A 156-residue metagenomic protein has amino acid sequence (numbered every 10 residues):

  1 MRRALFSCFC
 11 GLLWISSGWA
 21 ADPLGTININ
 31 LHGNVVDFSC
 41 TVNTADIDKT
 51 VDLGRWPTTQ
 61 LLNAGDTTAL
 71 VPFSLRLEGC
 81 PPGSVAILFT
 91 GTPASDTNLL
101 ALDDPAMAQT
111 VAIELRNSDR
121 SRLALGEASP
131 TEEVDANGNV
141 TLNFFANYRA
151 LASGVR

Functional and structural regions predicted by a protein language model:
R2-A4, W19-R156: Mature extracellular/passenger domains of Gram-negative fimbrial/pilin and adhesin proteins
S7-S16: Bacterial N-terminal signal peptides
